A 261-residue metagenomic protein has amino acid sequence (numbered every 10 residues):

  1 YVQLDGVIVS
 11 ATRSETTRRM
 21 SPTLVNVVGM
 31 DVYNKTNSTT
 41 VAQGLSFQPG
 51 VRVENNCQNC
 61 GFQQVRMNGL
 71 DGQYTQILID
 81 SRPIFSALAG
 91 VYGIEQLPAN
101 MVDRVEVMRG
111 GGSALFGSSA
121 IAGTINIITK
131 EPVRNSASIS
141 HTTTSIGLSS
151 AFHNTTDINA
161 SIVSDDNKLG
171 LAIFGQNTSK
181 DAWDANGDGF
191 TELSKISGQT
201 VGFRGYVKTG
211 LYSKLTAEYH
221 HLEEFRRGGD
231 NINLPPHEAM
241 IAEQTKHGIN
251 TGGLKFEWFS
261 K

Functional and structural regions predicted by a protein language model:
Y1-N34, G72: Short, acidic, small-residue-rich periplasmic hinge/interaction motif at the N-terminus of Gram-negative outer-membrane
S21-T40, V65-L70, D80, S145-G147: Short, polar/charged loop or turn motifs at beta-strand boundaries
T36, T40, F62, Y92 (+4 more regions): Transmembrane beta-barrel architecture of outer-membrane proteins
A42-P83, D103: Extracytoplasmic beta-strand/coil segments of soluble accessory domains associated with Gram-negative outer-membrane
G44, N68, M108, I128 (+4 more regions): Transmembrane beta-barrel domains of outer membrane proteins
Q64-R66, R82-R109, K130: Short acidic/polar hinge/loop motifs at secondary-structure boundaries that mediate gating or recognition
S86-L88, M101-D103, A114-N126, K130-N186 (+2 more regions): Outer-membrane beta-barrel translocator/receptor signature
K180-T200, Y206-K261: Flexible loop and strand-edge segments within Gram-negative outer membrane beta-barrel domains
